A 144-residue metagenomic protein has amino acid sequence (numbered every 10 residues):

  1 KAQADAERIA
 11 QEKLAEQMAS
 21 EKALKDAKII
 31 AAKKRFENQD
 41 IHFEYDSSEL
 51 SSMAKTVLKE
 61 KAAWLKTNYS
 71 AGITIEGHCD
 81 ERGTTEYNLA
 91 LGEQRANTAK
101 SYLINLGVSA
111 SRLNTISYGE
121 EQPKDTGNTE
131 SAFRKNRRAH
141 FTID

Functional and structural regions predicted by a protein language model:
K1-G72: Periplasmic peptidoglycan-binding/tethering modules of Gram-negative envelope proteins
I41, I143-D144: Generic structural signal for short, solvent-exposed loop/turn connectors between secondary structure elements
E76-T142: Periplasmic OmpA-like peptidoglycan-binding domain that tethers envelope proteins to the cell wall
